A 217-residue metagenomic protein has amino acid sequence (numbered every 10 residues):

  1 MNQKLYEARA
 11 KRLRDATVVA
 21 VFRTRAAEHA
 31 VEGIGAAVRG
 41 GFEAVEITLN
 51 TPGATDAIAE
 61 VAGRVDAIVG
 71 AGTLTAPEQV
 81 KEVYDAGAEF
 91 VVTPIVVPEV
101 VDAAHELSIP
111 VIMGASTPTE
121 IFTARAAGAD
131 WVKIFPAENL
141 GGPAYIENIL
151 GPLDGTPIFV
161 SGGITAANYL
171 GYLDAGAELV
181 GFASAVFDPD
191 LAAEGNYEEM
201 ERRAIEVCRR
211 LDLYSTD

Functional and structural regions predicted by a protein language model:
M1-E89, E106, G155, A166-A167 (+2 more regions): Conserved N-terminal beta1-alpha1 strand-loop-helix module at the mouth
R23-A26, T51, A71-P77, T93-V97 (+3 more regions): Glycine-rich beta-to-alpha transition loops that act as phosphate-gripper elements at the mouths of alpha/beta enzyme
G41, V65, G87, I95 (+5 more regions): Conserved functional loop/turn residues at catalytic and ligand-binding sites
Q79-K81, V101-A104, F122-A126, G142-Y145 (+2 more regions): Short, charged, surface-exposed secondary-structure boundary motifs
F90-V100, K133-G142, A177-E198: Glycine-rich phosphate-binding active-site loops on the catalytic face of alpha/beta enzymes
V97-W131, F135-L140: Histidine/lysine/aspartate-rich catalytic loop segments that bind and position anionic ligands
T123, Y145, L150-F159: Shared catalytic-loop signature of beta/alpha-barrel
L153, G171, L179: C-terminal binding/interaction regions
